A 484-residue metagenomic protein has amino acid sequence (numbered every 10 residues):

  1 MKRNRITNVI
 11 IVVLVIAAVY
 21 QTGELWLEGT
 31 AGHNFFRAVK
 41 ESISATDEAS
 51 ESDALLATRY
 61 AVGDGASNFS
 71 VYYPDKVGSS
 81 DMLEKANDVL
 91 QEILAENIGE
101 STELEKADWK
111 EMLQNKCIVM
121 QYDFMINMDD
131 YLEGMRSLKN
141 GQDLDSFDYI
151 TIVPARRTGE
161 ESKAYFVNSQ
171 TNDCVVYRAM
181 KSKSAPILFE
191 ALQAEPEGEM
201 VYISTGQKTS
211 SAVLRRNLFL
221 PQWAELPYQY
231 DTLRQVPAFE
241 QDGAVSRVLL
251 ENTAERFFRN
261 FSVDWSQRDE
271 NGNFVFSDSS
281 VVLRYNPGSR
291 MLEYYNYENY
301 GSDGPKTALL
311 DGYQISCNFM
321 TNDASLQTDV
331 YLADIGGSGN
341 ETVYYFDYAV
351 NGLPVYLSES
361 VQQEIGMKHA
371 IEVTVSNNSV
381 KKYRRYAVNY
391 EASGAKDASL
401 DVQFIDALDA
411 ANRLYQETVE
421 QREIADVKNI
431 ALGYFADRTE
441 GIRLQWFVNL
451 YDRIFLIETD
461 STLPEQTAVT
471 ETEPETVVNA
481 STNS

Functional and structural regions predicted by a protein language model:
M1-V15, G23-W26: N-terminal Sec-pathway targeting helices
I11, Y20-D311, F319, T482: Preferential activation on post-signal-peptide N-terminal prodomains/segments of secreted or lumenal proteins
D53-A54, Y60-A61, A308, H369 (+3 more regions): Secondary-structure junction/capping motif
G78, M82-E103, A244-F258, Y300-E341 (+1 more regions): Short, non-transmembrane alpha-helical segments in secretory-pathway proteins
V175-A194, R284-Y295, L357-Y383, I454-S484: A short, surface-exposed beta-strand/turn
L250-N296, A324-N377, V427-I457: Exposed beta-strand-loop-beta-strand "reactive/processing" segments of non-cytosolic proteins
T374-D406: Short helix-loop boundary/capping segments
S393-D397, F404-A407, D426-E473, V477-N479 (+1 more regions): Extended hydrophobic
